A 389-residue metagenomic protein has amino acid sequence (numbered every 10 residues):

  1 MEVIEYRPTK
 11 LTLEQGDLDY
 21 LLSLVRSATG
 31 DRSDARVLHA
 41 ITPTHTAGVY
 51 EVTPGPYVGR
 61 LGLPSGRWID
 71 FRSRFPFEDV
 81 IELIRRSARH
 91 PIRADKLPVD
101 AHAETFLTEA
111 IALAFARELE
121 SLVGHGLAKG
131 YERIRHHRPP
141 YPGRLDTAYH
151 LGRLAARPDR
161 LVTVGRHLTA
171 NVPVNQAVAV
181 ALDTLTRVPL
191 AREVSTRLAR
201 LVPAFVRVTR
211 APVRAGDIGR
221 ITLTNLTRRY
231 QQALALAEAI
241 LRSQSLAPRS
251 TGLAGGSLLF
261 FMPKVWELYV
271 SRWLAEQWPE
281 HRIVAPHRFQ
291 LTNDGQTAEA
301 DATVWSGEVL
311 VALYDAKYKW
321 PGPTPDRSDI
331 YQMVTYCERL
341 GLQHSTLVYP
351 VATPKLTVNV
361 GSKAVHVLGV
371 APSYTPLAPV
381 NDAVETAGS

Functional and structural regions predicted by a protein language model:
M1-R32, S250-S389: Catalytic core segments in nucleotide and nucleic-acid processing enzymes
M1-S250, G256: Residue(s) in the substrate-gating loop at a strand-loop-helix junction that position the organic substrate next
